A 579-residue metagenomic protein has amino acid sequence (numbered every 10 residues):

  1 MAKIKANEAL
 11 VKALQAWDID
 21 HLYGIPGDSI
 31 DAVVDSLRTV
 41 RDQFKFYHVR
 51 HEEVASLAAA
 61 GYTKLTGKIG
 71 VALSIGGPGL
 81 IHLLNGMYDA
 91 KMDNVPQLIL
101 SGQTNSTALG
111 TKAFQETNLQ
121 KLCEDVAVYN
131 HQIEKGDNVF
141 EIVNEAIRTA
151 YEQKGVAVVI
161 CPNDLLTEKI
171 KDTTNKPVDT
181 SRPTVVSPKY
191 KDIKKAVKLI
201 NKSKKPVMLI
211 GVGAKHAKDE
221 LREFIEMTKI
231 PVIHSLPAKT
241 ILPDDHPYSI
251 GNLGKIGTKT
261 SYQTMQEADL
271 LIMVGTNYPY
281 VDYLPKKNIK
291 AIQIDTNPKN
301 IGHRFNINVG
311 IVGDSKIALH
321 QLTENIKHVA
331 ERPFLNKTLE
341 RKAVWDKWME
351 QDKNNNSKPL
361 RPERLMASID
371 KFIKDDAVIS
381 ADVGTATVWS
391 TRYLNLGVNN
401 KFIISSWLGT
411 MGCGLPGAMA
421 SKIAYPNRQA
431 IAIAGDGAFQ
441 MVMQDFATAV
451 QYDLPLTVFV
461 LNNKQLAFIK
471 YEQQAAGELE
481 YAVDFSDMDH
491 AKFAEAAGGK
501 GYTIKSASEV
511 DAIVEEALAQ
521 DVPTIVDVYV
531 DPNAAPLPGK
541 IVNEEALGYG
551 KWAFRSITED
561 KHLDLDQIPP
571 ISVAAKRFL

Functional and structural regions predicted by a protein language model:
M1-R332, S368, F372-D375, T448 (+3 more regions): N-terminal alpha/beta PP-like core and its mobile active-site loop of ThDP/TPP-dependent enzymes
A2-K3, H51-E52, T111-K112, P183-K195 (+6 more regions): A general structural motif
K5, D172-T173, K198, I289-T387 (+2 more regions): Phosphate/pyrophosphate-binding active-site segments
N7-L10, Q15-D20, D28, V33-R38 (+3 more regions): Active-site diphosphate/adenylate-binding microenvironment
I25-G27, F46-L57, A72-P78, E134-K135 (+5 more regions): Active-site nucleophile and cofactor-binding loops and adjacent substrate-binding regions of central metabolic enzymes
T39-F46, L65-V71, Y393-W407, A475-G477: Glycine/charged-rich beta-loop-alpha catalytic/anionic-binding loops adjacent to active sites
A108, Q115, Q451-N543: Thiamine diphosphate
C413, G417-P455: Catalytic phosphate/nucleotide-handling subdomain of diverse soluble enzymes
